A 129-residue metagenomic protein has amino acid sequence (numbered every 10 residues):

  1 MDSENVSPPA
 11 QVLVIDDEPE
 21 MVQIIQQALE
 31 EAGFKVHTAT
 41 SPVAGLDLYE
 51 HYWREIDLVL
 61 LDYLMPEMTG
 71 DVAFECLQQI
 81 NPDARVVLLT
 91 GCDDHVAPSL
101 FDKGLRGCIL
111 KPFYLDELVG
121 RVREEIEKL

Functional and structural regions predicted by a protein language model:
M1-L13, Q23-Q26, E55, D116-L129: Non-catalytic signal-transmission and effector/linker regions of two-component phosphorelay proteins
P19-H37: Two-component/phosphorelay signaling modules centered on CheY-like receiver
T38-D47, G70: Helix N-cap/capping motif at the beta->alpha junctions
D47, D71-D83: Short amphipathic alpha-helix used as the core "switch/output" element in two-component signaling
W53-L60: Active-site beta3 strand of CheY-like receiver
D62, T90: Active-site residues of response regulator receiver
M65: Receiver (REC) domain active-site loop signature in two-component systems and cognate sites in sensor histidine kinases
V72, C92-I109, D116, G120: Alpha4 helix (beta4-alpha4-beta5 surface) of REC/receiver domains from two-component response regulators
